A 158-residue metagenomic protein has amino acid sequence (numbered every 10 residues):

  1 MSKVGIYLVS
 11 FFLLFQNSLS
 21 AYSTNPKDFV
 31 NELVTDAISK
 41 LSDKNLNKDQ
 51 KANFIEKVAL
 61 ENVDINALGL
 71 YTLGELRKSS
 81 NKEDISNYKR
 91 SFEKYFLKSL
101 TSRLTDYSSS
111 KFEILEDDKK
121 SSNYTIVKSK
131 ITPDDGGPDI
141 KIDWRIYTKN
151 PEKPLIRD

Functional and structural regions predicted by a protein language model:
M1-G5: Positively charged n-region of N-terminal signal peptides that target proteins for export
Y7-Q16: Bacterial N-terminal signal peptides
L8, K48, S121-Y124, P138 (+1 more regions): A broad, structure-centric signal for solvent-exposed, well-ordered loop/edge residues that line or flank functional
N17-Y22: Sec/Tat signal peptide C-region and signal peptidase I cleavage site
N25-L104: Early exported N-terminus immediately downstream of N-terminal targeting peptides
K98-I140: Surface-exposed, charged secondary-structure patches
D139-D158: Short beta-strand edge/turn micro-motifs at domain boundaries
